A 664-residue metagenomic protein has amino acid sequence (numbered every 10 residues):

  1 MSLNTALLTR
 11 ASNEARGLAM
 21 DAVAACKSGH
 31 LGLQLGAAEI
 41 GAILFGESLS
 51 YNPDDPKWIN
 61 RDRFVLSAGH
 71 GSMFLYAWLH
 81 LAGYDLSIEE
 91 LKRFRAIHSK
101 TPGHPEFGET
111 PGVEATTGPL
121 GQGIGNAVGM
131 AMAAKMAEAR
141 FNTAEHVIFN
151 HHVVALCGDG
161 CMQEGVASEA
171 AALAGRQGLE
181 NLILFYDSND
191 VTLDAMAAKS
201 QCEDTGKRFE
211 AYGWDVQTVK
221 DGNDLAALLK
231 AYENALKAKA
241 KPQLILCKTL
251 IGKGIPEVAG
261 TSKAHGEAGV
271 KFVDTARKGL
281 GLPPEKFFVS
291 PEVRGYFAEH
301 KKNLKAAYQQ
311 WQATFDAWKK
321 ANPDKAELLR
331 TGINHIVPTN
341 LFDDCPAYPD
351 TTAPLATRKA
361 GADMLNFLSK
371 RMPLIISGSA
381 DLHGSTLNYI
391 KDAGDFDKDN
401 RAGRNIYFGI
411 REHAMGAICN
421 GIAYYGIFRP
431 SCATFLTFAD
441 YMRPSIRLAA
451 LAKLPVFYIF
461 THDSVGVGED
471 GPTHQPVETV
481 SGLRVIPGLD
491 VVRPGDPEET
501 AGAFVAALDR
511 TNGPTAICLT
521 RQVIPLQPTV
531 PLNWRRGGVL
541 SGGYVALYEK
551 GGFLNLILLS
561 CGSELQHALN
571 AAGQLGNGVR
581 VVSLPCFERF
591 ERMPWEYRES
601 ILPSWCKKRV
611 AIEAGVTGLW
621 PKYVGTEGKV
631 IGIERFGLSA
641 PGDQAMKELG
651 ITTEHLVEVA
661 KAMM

Functional and structural regions predicted by a protein language model:
T5, A22-L31, I59-S67, E109-G121 (+2 more regions): A short glycine/serine-rich beta->alpha loop
S12-S28, Y186-N189: N-terminal capping segment at the start of a domain
C26, D62-R63, V113-T116, H146-E164 (+5 more regions): A short, small-residue-rich loop immediately preceding and capping a beta-strand
G36-Q177, Y389-I390, I422, T529: Cofactor-binding active-site loop characterized by glycine-rich and histidine/acidic residues
I59-N60, L236, Q243-P338: Terminal amphipathic helices with adjacent charged low-complexity linkers/tails
A96-G108, N126, M132, M136-N150 (+3 more regions): Thiamine diphosphate
D316-P455, N533-V545, G552-F553, L559-G562 (+1 more regions): Non-catalytic terminal/interface segments that mediate subunit docking, oligomerization, and allosteric communication
